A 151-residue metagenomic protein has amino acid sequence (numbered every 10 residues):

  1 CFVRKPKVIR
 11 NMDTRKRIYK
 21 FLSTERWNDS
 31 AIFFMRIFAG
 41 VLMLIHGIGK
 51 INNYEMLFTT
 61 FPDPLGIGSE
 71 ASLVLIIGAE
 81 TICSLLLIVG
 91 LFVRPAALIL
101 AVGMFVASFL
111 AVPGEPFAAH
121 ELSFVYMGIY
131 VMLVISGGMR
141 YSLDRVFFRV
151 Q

Functional and structural regions predicted by a protein language model:
F2-N52, E70-G78, I82, V89-Q151: Extended, low-polarity transmembrane helix blocks
I51-T59: Membrane-interface helix-loop junction between the first two transmembrane segments
F58-S69: Perimembrane loop-to-helix junctions flanking transmembrane segments
